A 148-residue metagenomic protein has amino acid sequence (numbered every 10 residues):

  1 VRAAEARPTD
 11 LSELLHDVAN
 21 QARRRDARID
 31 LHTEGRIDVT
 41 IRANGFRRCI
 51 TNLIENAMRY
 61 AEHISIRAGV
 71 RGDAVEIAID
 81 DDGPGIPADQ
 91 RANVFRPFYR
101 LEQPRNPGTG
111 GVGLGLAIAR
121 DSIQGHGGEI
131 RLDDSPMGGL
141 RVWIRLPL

Functional and structural regions predicted by a protein language model:
V1-A4, D38-I41: Conserved micro-motifs of the catalytic ATP-binding
R28-D38, M137: Conserved catalytic submotifs in the C-terminal HATPase_c
H63-D73: Short beta-strand/loop element within the Bergerat-fold HATPase_c
D81: Acidic ATP/Mg2+-coordinating residue in the GHKL
I86-Y99: Short conserved segment of the HATPase_c
G115, A119: Short alpha-helical Gxxx[C/S/T] motif in the catalytic ATP-binding
